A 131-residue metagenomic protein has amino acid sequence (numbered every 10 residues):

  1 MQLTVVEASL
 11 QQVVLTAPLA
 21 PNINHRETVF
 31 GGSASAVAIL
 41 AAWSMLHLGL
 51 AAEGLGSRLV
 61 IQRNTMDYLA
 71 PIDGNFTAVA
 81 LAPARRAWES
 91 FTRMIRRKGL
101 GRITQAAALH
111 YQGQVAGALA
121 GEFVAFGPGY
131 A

Functional and structural regions predicted by a protein language model:
M1-L3, Q62-Y68, S90-T92: Short structured motifs
M1-V29: Catalytic strand-loop segment that frames the active site of acyl-thioester-processing enzymes
L15, Q62-N64, A78, I103-Q105 (+1 more regions): Hydrophobic residues positioned within well-ordered beta-strands of beta-sheet architectures
A17-L19, Y68, A82, A125: Hydrophobic residues in beta-strands and at strand termini
N22-G49: A short mixed-secondary-structure module that forms the rim of ligand-binding clefts
S33-L40, R63-D67, A82-A84, G101-L109: Hydrophobic alpha-helical segments of small multi-pass membrane proteins
M45-R85: Hydrophobic beta-strand-centered segment that forms part of the acyl-chain substrate-binding groove
D73, P83-A131: HotDog/MaoC-like acyl-thioester-processing domains
